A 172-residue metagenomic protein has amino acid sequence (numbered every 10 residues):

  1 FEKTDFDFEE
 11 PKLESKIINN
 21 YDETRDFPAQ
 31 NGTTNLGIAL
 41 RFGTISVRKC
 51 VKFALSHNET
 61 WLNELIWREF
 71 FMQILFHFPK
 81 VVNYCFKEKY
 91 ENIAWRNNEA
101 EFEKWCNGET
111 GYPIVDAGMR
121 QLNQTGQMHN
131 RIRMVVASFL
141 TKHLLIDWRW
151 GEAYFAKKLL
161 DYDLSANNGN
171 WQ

Functional and structural regions predicted by a protein language model:
F1-E91: Glycine/tryptophan-enriched, flexible segments
A29-Q30, V51, A94-E99, I132-V135: Short acidic (Asp/Glu) and glycine-rich catalytic loops that position anionic groups and cofactors
N35, C50-F53, W61, F70 (+3 more regions): Short, hydrophobic/aromatic alpha-helical segments in well-folded domains
L55, F70, L75, P79 (+4 more regions): Hydrophobic alpha-helix feature that most strongly marks membrane-spanning transmembrane helices and their immediate
T60-N63, Q73, N130-R131, D147-E152 (+1 more regions): Acidic/polar loop patches that form or flank catalytic/metal-binding clefts of enzymes that bind anionic ligands
K80-V81, C85-I114: Helix-loop-helix junctions that connect adjacent transmembrane helices in secondary transporters/permeases, recognized
I93-A94, Y154-Q172: C-terminal, helix-dominated tail/subdomain
A100-I146: C-terminal substrate/ligand-recognition segments
